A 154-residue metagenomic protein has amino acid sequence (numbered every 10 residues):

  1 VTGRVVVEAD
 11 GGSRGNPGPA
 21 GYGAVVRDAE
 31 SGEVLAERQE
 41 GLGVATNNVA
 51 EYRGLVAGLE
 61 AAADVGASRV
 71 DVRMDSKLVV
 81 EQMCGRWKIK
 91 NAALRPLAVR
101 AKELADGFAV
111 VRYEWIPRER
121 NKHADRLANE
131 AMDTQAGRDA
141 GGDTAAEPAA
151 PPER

Functional and structural regions predicted by a protein language model:
V1-V49, E60-S68: RNase H-like nuclease fold core
R4, E103-D106, E147, E153-R154: Intrinsically disordered, low-complexity, mixed-charge
V7, V44-A45, V72, K122 (+2 more regions): Intrinsic disorder/low-complexity signature
G12-N16, V56-M132: RNase H catalytic domain
V26, P96, G142-A145: Compositionally biased, low-complexity linear motifs
E51, L55: Short, conserved alpha-helix that lines the donor NDP-sugar binding/gating region of sugar-transfer enzymes
Q135-R154: Acidic two-metal-ion nuclease catalytic site recognized across multiple nuclease folds, prominently DnaQ/RNase D-T
